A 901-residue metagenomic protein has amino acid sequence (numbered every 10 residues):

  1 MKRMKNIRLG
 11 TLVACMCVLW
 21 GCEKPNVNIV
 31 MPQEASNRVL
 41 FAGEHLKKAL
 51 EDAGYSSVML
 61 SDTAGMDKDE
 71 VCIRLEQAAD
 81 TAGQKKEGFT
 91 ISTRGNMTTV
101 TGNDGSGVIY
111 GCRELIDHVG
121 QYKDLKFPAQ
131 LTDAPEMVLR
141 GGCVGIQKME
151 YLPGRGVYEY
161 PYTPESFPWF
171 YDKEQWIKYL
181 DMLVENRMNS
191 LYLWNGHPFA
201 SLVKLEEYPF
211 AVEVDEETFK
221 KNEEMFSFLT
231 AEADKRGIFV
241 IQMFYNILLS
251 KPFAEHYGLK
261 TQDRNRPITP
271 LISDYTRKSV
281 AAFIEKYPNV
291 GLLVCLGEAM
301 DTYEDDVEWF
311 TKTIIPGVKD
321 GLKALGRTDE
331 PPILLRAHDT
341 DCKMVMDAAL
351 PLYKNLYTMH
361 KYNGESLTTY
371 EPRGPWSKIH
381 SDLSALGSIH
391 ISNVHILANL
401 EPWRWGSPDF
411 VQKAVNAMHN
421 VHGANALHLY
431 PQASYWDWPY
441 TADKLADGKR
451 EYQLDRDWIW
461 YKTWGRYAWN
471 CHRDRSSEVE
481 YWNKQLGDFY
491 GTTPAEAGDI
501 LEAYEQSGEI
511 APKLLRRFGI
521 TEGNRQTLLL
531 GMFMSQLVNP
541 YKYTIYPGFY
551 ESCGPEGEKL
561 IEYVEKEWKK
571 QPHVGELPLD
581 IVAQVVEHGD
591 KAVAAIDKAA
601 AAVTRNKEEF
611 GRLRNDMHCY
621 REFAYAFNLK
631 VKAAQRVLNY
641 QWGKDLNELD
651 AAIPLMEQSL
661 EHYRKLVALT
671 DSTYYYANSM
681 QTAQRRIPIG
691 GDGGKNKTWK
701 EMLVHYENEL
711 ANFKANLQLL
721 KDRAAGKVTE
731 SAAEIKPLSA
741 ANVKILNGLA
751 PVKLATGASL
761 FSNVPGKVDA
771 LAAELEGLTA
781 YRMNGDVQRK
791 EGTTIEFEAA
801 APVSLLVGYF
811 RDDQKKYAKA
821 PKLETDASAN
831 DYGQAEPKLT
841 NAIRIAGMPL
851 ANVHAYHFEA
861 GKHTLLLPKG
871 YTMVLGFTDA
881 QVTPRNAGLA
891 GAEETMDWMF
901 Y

Functional and structural regions predicted by a protein language model:
M1-N26: Bacterial Sec-dependent N-terminal signal peptides
C22-G95, S759-A770: Acidic, contiguous N-terminal accessory segments
P25-N28, E34, A42-H45, A49 (+6 more regions): Feature activates predominantly on carbohydrate-active enzymes
G156-V157, P431, R450-K695, E709 (+1 more regions): C-terminal non-catalytic alpha-helical accessory regions
W169, N189, K220-E223, F228 (+5 more regions): Catalytic-core regions of glycoside hydrolase
A732-R789, A892-Y901: Glycan-recognition and processing domains
N784-V787, E791-S804, H854-H863: Extracellular and analogous surface-interaction loops
A818-T883: Contiguous ligand/interfacial binding patches
